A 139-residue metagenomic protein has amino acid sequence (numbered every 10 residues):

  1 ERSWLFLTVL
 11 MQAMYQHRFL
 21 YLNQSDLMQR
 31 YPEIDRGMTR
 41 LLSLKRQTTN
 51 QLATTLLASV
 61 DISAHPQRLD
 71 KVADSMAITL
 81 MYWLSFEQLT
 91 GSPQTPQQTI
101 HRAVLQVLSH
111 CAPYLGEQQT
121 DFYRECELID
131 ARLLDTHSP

Functional and structural regions predicted by a protein language model:
E1-F19: Hydrophobic alpha-helical connector segments
E1-S3, R30, I34, H65-L69 (+1 more regions): Residue-level recognition of alpha-helical structural elements
V9, L20, R30, D121-L128: Bimodal feature
Y15-R36, N50-T55: Amphipathic alpha-helical segments used for helix-helix packing
Y21-M28, L56-V60, W83, E87-G91: Secondary-structure edge/capping motif, primarily at the C-terminal ends of alpha-helices and the immediately following
I34-S59, D70-S85, R102-P113: Amphipathic alpha-helical packing segments from all-alpha helical-bundle domains
S59-A77, C126-T136: Charge-rich, acidic-biased intrinsically disordered regions
L89-P139: C-terminal peripheral helix-coil segments that are non-catalytic and often amphipathic
